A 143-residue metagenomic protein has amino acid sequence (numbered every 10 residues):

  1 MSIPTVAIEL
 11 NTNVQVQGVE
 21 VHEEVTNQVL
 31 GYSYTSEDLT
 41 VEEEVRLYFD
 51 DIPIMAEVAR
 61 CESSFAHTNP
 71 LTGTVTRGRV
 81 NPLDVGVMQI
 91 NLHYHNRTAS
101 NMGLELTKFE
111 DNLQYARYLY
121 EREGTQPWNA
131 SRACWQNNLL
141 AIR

Functional and structural regions predicted by a protein language model:
M1-A66: Export/targeting segments at the very N-terminus of extracytoplasmic proteins
E9, V29, D38, P82 (+2 more regions): Acidic/proline-rich low-complexity IDRs
Q28-S33, E42-V45, T74-R77, T98-F109: Second-shell loop/turn segments in exported
M55, L83-R143: Catalytic and binding regions of secreted/periplasmic enzymes and modules that target cell-wall glycans
E62, V75-T76, A133: Flexible domain-boundary/linker segments
F65, V80-D84: Short, flexible loop/turn motifs enriched in small residues
T68-T72: Short, solvent-exposed loop/turn and secondary-structure capping segments
